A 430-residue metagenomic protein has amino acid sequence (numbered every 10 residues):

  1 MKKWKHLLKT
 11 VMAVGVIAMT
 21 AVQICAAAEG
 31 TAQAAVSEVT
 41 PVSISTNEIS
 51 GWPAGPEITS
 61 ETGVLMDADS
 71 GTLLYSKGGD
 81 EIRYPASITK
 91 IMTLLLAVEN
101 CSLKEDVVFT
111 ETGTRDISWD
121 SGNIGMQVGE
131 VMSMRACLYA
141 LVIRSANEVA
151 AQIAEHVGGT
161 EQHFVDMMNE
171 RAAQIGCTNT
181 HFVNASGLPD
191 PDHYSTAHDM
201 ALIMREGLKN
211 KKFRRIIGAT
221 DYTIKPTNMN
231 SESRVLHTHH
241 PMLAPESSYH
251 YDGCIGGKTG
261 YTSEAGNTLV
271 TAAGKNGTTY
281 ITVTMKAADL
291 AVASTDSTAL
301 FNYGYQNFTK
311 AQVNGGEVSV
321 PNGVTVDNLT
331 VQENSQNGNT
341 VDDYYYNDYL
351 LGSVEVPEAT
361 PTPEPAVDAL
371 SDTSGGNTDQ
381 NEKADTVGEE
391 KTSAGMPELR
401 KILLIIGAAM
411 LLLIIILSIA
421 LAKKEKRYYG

Functional and structural regions predicted by a protein language model:
K2-M12: Bacterial N-terminal signal peptides that target proteins for export
W4, L74, G395-L399: Catalytic-site microenvironment of enzymes that process N-acetyl-hexosamine-containing cell-wall polysaccharides
T10, V14-A18, A409-L412: Hydrophobic alpha-helical membrane-embedded or membrane-associated segments
A18-E29: C-terminal segment of classical bacterial N-terminal signal peptides
A27-H198, L202-K211: Active-site-adjacent loops and short helices of periplasmic peptidoglycan-processing enzymes
C177-T178, P189-G430: Domain-terminus/edge residues, biased toward the C-terminal soluble/receptor-binding domains of extracytoplasmic
